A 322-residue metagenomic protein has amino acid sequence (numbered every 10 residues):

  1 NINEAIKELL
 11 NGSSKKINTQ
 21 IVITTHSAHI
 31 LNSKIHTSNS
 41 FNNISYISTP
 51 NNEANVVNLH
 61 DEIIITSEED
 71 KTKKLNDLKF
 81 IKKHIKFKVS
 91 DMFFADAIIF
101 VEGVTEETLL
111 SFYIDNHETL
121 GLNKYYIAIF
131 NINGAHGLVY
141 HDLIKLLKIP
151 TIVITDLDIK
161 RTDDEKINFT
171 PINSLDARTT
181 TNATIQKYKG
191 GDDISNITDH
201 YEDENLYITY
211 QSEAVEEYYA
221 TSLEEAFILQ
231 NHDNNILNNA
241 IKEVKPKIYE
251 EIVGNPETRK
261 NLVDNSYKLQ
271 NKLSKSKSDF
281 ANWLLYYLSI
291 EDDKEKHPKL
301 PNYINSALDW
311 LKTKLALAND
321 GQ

Functional and structural regions predicted by a protein language model:
N1-N11: Conserved Walker B catalytic segment
A5, N39-N42, N116-E118: Glycine-rich, phosphate-binding/catalytic loops in enzymes
K16-N18, L31, S48-Q322: Acidic, divalent-metal-binding catalytic cores of TOPRIM and closely related two-metal-ion phosphodiester/pyrophosphate
T24: Conserved D-loop beta-strand region of ABC ATPase nucleotide-binding domains
S27: Catalytic "switch" loops of ABC-type ATPases
I30-N42: Short regulatory helix/loop adjacent to the ATP-binding pocket of P-loop NTPases
S45: Conserved catalytic/dimer-interface elements of ABC ATPase nucleotide-binding domains
